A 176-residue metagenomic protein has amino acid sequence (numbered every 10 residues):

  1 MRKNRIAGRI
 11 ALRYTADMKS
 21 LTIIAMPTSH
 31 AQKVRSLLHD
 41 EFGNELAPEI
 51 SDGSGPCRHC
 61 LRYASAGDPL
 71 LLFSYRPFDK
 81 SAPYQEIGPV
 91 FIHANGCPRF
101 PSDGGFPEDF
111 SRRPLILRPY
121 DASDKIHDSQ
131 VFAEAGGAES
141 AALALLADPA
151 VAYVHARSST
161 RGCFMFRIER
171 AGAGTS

Functional and structural regions predicted by a protein language model:
K3-N4: Polybasic, lysine-rich low-complexity intrinsically disordered segments
T15-F42: Intrinsically disordered, low-complexity terminal/linker regions enriched in Pro/Ser/Gly and acidic residues
L38-P114, R118, A122-I126, Q130: Conserved mixed alpha/beta catalytic, RNA-binding, or beta-rich assembly cores of soluble enzyme, regulatory
S74-P77, R157-R161: Short, flexible beta-strand-to-coil junctions
G88, R113-L115, A152-V154, G162-F164: Generic beta-strand structural signal
I116-Y153, R157, R170-G172: Short, hydrophobic/π-rich interface segment
T160-S176: Short terminal or interdomain "cap/linker" segment that borders an active site or interface and mediates
